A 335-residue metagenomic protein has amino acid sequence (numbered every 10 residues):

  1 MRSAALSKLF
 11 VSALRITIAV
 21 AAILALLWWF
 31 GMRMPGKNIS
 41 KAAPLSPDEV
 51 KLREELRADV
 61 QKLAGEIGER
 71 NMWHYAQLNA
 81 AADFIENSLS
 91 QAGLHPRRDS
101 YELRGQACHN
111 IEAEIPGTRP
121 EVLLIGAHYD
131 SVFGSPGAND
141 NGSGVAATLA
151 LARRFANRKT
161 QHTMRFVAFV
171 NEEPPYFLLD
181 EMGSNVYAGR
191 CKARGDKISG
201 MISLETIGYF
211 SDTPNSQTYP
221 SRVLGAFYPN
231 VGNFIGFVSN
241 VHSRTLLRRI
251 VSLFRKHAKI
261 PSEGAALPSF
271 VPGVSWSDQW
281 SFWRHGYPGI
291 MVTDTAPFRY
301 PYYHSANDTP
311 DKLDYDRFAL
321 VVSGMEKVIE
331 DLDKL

Functional and structural regions predicted by a protein language model:
R2-I23: N-terminal Sec-pathway targeting helices
S12-I18, W28, P47, Q61-T118 (+1 more regions): A non-catalytic alpha/beta surface segment that caps or lines the substrate-entry region of metallo-dependent hydrolase
W29-A80, D130, F298-D308: N-terminal capping segment at the start of a domain
A42-K51, I67-A76, R98-E102, S131-N141 (+5 more regions): Second-shell loop/turn segments in exported
L52-E66, N71, S88, A92 (+1 more regions): Catalytic-core environment of secreted peptidases
E55-A58, K62, A76, A80-P96 (+11 more regions): Extracytoplasmic/secreted proteins, especially bacterial periplasmic and envelope-associated proteins
V132-R248, V271-V274: Acidic/histidine-rich catalytic neighborhood of metal-dependent amide-processing enzymes
G200, S211-L335: Active-site-adjacent substrate-binding region of metalloamidase/peptidase-like peptide-processing proteins
